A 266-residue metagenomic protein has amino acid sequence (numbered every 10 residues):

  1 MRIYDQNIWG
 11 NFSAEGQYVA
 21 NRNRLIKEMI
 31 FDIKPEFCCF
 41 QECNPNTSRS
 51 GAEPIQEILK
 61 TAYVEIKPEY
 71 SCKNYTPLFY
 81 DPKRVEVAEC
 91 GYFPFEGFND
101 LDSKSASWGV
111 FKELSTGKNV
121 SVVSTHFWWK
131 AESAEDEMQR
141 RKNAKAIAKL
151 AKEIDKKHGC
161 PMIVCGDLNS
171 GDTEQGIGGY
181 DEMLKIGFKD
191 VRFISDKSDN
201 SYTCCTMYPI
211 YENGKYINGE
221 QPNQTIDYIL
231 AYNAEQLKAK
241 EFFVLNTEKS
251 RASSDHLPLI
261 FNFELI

Functional and structural regions predicted by a protein language model:
M1, E36-F37, V120, P161-I163 (+1 more regions): Short, Asp-centered acidic motifs that coordinate Mg2+ and/or phosphate in catalytic or ligand-binding sites
M1-E57, N74, K145, E264-I266: N-terminal, active-site-proximal structural segment of metallo-dependent hydrolase catalytic domains
D5-R24, E96-D100, W128-Q139: Acidic/histidine-rich helix-loop elements that form or flank divalent-metal/phosphate-binding sites at the catalytic
N7-I8, C43, T125-F127, D167-L168 (+1 more regions): Active-site metal-binding loops of divalent metal-dependent hydrolases
N11-A14, N46-R49, K73-P77, A88 (+5 more regions): Short catalytic/ligand-binding loop motif for oxyanion handling, primarily in non-cytosolic enzymes, centered on
V19, F37-W129, E241-F243: Structured beta-strand-rich core segments of catalytic domains in phosphoester-bond hydrolases
W108-V110, L114-V123, D136-C165, S170-I177: His/acidic metal-ligating clusters that form di-metal
K152-I163, S170-I266: Metal-dependent phosphoester-hydrolase catalytic domains
